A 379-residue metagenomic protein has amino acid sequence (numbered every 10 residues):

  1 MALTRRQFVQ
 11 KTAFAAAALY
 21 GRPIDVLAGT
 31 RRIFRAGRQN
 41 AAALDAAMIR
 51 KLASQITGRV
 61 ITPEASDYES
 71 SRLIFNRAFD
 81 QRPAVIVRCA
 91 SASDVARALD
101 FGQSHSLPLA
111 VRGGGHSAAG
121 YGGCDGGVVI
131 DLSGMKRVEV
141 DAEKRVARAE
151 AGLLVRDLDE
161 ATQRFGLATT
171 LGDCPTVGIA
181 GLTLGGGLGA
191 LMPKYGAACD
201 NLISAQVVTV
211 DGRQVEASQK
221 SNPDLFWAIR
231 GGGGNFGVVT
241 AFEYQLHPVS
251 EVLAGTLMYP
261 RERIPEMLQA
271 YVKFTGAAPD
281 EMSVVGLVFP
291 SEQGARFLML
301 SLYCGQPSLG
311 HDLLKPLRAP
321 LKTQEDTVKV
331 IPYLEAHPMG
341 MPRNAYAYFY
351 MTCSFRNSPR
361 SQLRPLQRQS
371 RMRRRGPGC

Functional and structural regions predicted by a protein language model:
A2-C379: Soluble FAD-dependent oxygen oxidases
